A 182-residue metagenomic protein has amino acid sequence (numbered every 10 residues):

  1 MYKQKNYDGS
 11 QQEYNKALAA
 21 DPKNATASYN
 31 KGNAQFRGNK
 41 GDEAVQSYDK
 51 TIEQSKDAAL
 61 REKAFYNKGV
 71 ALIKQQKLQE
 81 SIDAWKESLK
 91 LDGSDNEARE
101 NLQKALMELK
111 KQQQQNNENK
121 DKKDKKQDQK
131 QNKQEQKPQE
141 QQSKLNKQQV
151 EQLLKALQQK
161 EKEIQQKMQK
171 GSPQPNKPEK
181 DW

Functional and structural regions predicted by a protein language model:
P22, K56-A59, G93: Short coil turns that delineate tetratricopeptide repeat
A27, R61-A64, A98: TPR alpha-solenoid repeat register
Q75, I82-D181: Acidic, low-complexity intrinsically disordered segments
